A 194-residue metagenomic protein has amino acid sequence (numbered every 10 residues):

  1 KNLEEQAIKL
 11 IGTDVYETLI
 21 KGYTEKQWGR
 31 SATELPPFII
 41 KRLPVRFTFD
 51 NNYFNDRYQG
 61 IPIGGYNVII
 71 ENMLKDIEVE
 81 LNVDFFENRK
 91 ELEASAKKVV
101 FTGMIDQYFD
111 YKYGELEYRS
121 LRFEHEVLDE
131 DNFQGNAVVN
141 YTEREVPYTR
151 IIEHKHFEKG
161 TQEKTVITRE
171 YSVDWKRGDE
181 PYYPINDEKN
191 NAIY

Functional and structural regions predicted by a protein language model:
K1-K97, D106-F109: Active-site/ligand-binding neighborhood in enzyme catalytic cores
F85-Y194: Mid-domain catalytic core of redox enzymes that form a hydrophobic substrate pocket/lid adjacent to a catalytic redox
